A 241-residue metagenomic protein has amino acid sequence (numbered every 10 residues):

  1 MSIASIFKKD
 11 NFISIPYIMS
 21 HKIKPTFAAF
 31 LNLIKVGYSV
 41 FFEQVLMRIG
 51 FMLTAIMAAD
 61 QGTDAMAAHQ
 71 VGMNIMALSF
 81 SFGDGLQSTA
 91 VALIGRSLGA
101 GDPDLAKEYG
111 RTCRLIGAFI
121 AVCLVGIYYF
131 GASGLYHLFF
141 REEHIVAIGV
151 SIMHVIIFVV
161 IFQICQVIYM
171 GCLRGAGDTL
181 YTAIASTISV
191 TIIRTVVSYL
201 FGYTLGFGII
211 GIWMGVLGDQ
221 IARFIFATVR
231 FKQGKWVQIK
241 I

Functional and structural regions predicted by a protein language model:
M1-A4, K22-L53, L78, F82 (+4 more regions): Hydrophobic faces of transmembrane alpha-helices in multi-pass small-molecule transporters and flippases across diverse
M1-I3, D84-Q87, I156-G175, Y181-I193 (+2 more regions): Short runs within selected transmembrane alpha-helices of multi-pass transporters and secretion channels
M1-Y38, I94-V159, G202-I241: Short alpha-helical transmembrane segments in multi-pass integral membrane proteins
V40, Q44, M52, I56 (+6 more regions): Transmembrane alpha-helix boundary and packing residues in multipass membrane permease domains and related
V45-G72, L78, R96, Y136-E143 (+1 more regions): Helix-terminus/linker motif at the lipid-water interface of multi-pass membrane proteins
T54, M76, D102, L180 (+2 more regions): A periodicity- and composition-biased signal for non-globular, repetitive helical segments
D64-A65, T179-L180, G208-I209: Membrane-helix interface segments
A68-A132, Q163-S186: Small-residue-rich hydrophobic transmembrane alpha-helices
